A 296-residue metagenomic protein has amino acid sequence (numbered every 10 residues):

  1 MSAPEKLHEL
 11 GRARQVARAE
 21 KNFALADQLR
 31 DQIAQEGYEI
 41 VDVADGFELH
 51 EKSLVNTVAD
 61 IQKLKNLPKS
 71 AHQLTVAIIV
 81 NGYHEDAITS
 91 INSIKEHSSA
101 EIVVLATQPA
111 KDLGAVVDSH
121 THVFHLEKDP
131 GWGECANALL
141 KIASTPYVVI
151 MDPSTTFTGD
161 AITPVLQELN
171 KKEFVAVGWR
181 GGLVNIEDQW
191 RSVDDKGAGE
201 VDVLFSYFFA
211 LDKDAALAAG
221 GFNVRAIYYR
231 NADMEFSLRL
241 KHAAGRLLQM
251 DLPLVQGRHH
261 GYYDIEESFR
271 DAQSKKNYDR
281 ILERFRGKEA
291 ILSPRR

Functional and structural regions predicted by a protein language model:
D45-F47, M250-F269: Active-site donor/metal-binding and catalytic loop motifs of nucleotide-sugar-dependent glycosylation enzymes
S53-N92: N-proximal low-complexity "stem/linker" segments adjacent to membrane-targeting elements
N92-E101: Short, acidic, metal-binding catalytic loop of nucleotide-sugar glycosyltransferases
E127-A143: Glycine-rich, basic loop-to-helix element that forms the pyrophosphate-binding segment of sugar-nucleotide handling
V148: Short aromatic/hydrophobic "clamp" motif used to bind/position activated sugar donors
T156-R191: Conserved donor NDP-sugar-binding/catalytic core segment of glycosyltransferases
S192-D214: A recurrent flexible, glycine/aromatic-enriched loop bordering the glycosyltransferase active site that acts as
S206, G220-K241, G245-Q249, P253-V255: Donor nucleotide-sugar recognition loop
